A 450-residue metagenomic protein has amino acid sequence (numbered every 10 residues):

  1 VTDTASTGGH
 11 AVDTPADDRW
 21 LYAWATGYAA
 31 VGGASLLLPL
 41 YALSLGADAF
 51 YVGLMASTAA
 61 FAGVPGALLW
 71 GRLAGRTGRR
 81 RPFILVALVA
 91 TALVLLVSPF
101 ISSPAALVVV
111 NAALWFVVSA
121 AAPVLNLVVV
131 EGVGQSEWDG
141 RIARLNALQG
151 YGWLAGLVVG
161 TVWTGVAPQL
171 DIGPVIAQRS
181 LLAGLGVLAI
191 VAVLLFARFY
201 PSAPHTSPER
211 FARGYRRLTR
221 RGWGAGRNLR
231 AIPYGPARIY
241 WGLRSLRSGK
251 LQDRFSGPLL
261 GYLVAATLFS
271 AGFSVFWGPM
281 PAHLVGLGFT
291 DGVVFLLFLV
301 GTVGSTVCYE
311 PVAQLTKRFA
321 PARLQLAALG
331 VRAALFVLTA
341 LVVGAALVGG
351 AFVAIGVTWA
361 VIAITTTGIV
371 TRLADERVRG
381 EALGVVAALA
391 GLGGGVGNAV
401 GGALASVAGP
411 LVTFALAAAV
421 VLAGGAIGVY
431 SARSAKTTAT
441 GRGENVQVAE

Functional and structural regions predicted by a protein language model:
G8-A62, P258-F298: Helix-loop boundary and gating motifs at the non-cytosolic
A25, A105-A121, T267, L347-V361: Hydrophobic core of transmembrane alpha-helices in multi-pass small-molecule transporters, especially MFS/SLC-type
A42-L43, L73-A74, V162-P168, L284-V285 (+2 more regions): Interfacial helix-cap and linker-helix signal at transmembrane-aqueous boundaries of multi-pass secondary transporters
L54-R72, L299-P311: Central cavity-lining transmembrane alpha-helices of secondary-active solute carriers, predominantly the Major
G66-R79, C308-P321, A405: Helix-to-loop junctions at the C-terminal end of transmembrane segments in multipass secondary transporters
P82-V97, R323-L338, A418: Structural signature of the two symmetry-related core transmembrane helices
A112-Y151: Cytoplasmic helix-loop-helix junction between adjacent transmembrane helices in 12-TM secondary transporters
G160, T164, G186-F211, R220-G235 (+1 more regions): C-terminal membrane-cytosol helix-exit motif in multi-pass small-molecule transporters
